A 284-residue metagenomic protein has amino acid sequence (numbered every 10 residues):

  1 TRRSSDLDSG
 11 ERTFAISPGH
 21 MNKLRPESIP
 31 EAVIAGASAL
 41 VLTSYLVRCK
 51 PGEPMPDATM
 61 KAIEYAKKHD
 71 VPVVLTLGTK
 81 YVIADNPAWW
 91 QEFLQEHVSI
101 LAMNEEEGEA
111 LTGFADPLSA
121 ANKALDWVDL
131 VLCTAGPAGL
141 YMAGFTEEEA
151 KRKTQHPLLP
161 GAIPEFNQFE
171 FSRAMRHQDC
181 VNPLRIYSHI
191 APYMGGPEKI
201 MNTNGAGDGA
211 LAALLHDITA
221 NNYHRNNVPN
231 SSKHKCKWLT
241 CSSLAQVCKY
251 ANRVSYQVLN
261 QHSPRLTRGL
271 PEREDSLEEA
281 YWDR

Functional and structural regions predicted by a protein language model:
R2-H189, Y193-P197, T219-S243, N260-R284: Ribokinase/PfkB-type carbohydrate-kinase core domain
K199-A210: Glycine/serine-rich anion-binding loops at beta->alpha junctions that coordinate negatively charged ligand groups
A213: Cytochrome P450 catalytic-core helices
H216: NAD(P)+-binding Rossmann beta1-loop-alpha1 motif at the extreme N-terminus of oxidoreductases
